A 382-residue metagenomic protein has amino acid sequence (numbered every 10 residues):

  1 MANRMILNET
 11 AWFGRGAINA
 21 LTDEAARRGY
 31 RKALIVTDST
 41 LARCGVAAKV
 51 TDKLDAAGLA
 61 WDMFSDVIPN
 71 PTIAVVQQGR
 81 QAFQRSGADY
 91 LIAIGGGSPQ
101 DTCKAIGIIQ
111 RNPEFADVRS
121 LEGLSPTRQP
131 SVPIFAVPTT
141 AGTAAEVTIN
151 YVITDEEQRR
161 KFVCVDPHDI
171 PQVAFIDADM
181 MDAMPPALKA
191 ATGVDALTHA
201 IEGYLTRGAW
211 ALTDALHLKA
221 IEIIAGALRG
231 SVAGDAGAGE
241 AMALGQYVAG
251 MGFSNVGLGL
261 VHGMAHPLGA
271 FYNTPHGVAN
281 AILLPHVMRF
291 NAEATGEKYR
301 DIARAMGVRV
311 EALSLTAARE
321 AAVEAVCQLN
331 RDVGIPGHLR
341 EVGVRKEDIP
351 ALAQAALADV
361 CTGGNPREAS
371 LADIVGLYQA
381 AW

Functional and structural regions predicted by a protein language model:
M1-Y90, L339: ATP/NTP phosphate-donor binding region
I18-L21, R43-V46, I73-V76, S98-C103 (+3 more regions): Short glycine/serine/threonine-rich phosphate/pyrophosphate-binding segments that cradle anionic phosphate groups
A74-I176: Glycine/threonine-rich beta-strand-loop-alpha-helix active-site module that forms ligand/phosphate-binding
G142, Y247-N280, D359-G363: Glycine-rich phosphate/pyrophosphate-binding beta-alpha loops
N150-V256, A372: Carboxylate- and glycine-rich phosphate/diphosphate-binding segment that chelates Mg2+/Mn2+
F271-D348: Gly/Pro-rich interdomain helix-loop hinge
R345-W382: Short, amphipathic C-terminal "tail helix"
